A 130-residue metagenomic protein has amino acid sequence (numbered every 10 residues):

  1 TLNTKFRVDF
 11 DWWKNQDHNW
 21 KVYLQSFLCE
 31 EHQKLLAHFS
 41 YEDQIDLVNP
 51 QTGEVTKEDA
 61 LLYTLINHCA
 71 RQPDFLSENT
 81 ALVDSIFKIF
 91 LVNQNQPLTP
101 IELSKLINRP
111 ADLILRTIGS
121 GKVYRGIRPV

Functional and structural regions predicted by a protein language model:
T1-P50: Eukaryotic partner-binding/assembly regions in large regulatory complexes
T1-W12, A60-L65, S77-E78, R116-V130: Charged low-complexity interaction tracts in eukaryotic proteins
Q33-N95: Short basic alpha-helical hairpin corresponding to helix-turn-helix/winged-helix-like nucleic-acid-binding
I89-N93, I107, G121: Generic structural signal for hydrophobic core residues of well-folded globular domains
T99-I107: A short acidic, leucine-rich amphipathic alpha-helix
L106-T117: Short, basic interhelical loop/turn and adjoining N-cap of the next helix at nucleic-acid- or acidic-partner-contacting
